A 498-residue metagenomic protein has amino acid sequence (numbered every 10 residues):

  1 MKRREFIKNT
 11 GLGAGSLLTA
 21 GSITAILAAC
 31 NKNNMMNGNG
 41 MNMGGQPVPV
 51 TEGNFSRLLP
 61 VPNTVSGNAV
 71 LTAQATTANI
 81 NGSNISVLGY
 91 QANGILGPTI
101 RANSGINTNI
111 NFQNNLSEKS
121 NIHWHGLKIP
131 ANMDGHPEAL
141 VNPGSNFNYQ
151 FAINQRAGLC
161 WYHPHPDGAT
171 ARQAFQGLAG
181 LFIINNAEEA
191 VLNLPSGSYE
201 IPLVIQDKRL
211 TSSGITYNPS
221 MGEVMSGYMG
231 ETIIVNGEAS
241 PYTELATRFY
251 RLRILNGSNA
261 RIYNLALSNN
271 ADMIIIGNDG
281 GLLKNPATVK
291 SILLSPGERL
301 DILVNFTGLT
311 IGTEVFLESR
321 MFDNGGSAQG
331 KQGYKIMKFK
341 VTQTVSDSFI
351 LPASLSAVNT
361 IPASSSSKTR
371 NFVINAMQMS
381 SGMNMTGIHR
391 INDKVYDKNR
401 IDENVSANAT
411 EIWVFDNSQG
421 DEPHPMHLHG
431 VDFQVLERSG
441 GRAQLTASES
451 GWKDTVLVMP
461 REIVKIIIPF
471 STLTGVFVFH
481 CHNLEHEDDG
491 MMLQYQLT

Functional and structural regions predicted by a protein language model:
R3, N9-I26, N31-N132, H136-N148 (+5 more regions): N-terminal, post-signal-peptide metal-ligating segments of extracellular/periplasmic oxidoreductases, dominated by
I26, N34-V70, F175-Q206, K284-P423 (+2 more regions): Extended terminal and domain-junction accessory segments
L71, I110, I122, P164 (+6 more regions): Divalent metal-coordination and catalytic microenvironments
G82, S120-W124, Q176, R261-L267 (+1 more regions): Short, hydrophobic/aromatic beta-strand segments
I95-A102, W124-Q155, V191-N193, M273-G308 (+3 more regions): Extracytoplasmic beta-sandwich strand-turn segments characteristic of Greek-key/jelly-roll folds
Q113-S117, L255-A260, D416-D421: Short solvent-exposed strand-capping/beta-turn motif centered on an Asx-Ser/Thr pair
A131-V141, S212, Y217-P362, A443: Histidine- and aromatic-rich segments of cupredoxin/plastocyanin-like copper-binding domains
I153-E189: Hydrophobic or amphipathic alpha-helical targeting/insertion segments
